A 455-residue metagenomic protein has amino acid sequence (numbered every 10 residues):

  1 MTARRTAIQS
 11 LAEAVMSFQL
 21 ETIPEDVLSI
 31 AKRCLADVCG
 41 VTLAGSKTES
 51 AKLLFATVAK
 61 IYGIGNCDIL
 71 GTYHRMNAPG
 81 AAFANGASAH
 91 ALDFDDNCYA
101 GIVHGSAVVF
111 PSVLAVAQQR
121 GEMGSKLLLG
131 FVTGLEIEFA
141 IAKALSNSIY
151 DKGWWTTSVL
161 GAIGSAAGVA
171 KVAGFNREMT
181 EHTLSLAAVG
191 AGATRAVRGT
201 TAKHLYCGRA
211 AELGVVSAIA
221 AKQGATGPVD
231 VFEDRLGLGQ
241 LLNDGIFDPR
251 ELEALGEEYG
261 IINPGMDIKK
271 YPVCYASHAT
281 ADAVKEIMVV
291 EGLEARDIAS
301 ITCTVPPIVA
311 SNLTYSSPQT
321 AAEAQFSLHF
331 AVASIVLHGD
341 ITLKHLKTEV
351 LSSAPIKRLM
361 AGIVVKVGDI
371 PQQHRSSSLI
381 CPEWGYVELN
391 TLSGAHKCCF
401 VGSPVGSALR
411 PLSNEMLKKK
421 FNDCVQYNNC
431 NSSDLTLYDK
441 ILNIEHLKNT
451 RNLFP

Functional and structural regions predicted by a protein language model:
M1-I102, G199-A202, Y206-E212, I219-P455: Terminal-appendage/accessory-domain detector
E13, H74-D93, L128-K143, M179-G190: Short, charged, amphipathic alpha-helices and their helix-cap/turn boundaries
E25-S29, S125-L129, E178-H182, R296: Short, solvent-exposed positions on alpha-helices
G63-G65, I137-A144, G190-V197, A310-N312: Secretory-pathway/luminal and periplasmic proteins that interact with or process carbohydrate-rich
S88-K143, S148: Hydrophobic alpha-helical hairpins/lids featuring a short glycine-rich hinge
G101-S106, L127-F131, I149-A162, A202-C207 (+2 more regions): Active-site nucleophile and cofactor-binding loops and adjacent substrate-binding regions of central metabolic enzymes
A107-L114, G161-A166, E212-V216, A279: Well-ordered alpha-helical segments within folded domains of soluble proteins
R120-K126, K143-G153, A166-T183, A187 (+2 more regions): Active-site cavity-forming subdomains of large catalytic enzyme subunits
